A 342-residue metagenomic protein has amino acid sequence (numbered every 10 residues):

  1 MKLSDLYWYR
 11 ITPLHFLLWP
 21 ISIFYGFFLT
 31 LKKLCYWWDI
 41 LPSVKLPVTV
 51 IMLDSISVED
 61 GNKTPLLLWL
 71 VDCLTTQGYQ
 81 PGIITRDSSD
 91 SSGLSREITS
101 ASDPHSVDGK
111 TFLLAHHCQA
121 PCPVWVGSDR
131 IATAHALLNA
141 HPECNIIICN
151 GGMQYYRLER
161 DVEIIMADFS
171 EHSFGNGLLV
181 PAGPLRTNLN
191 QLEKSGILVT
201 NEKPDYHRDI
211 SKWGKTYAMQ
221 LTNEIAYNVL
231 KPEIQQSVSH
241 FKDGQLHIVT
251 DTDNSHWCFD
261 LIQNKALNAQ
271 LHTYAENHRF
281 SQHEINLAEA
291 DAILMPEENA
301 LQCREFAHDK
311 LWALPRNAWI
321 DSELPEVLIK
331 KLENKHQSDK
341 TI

Functional and structural regions predicted by a protein language model:
M1-T49: A transmembrane-helix-recognition feature enriched in membrane-embedded lipid enzymes and envelope glyco-/phospholipid
K2-I11, H172-L294, T341-I342: C-terminal accessory "lid"/substrate-recognition subdomains
F24, T64, L114, N150 (+3 more regions): Residue-level signal for inorganic ion chemistry
K33-S100: Walker A (P-loop) phosphate-binding motif
T85, E202, P296-E298: Short secondary-structure boundary segments
S88, G93-D209: Phosphate/Mg2+-binding loops and adjacent switch elements in nucleotide/diphosphate-handling enzyme cores
R160-F174, A182-T187, K212-Q220, L301-E323: A short, gly/pro- and small-residue-rich
N286-A292, E298-I342: Generic C-terminus detector
